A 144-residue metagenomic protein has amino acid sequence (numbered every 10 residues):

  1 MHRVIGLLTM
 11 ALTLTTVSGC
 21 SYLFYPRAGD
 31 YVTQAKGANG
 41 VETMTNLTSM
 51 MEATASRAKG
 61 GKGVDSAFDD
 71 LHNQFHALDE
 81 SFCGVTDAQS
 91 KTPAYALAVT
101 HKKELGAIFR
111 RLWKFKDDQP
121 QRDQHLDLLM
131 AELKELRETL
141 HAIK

Functional and structural regions predicted by a protein language model:
M1-S21: Sec-dependent bacterial lipoprotein signal peptides
L8, V32, E52, Q74 (+2 more regions): Short, intrinsically disordered, low-complexity terminal segments
M10, L14-V17, N46-S49, D87 (+2 more regions): N-terminal compositionally biased, intrinsically disordered segments and leader/signal-like regions
T15-G19, V32, N39, K59-K62 (+5 more regions): Short intrinsically disordered, low-complexity segments
C20-E80: Immediate post-signal-peptide N-terminus of mature secreted/exported proteins
G37-R57, E104-K144: C-terminal amphipathic alpha-helix
D70-P120, H125, E132: Long, amphipathic, charge-rich alpha-helical segments that form helical bundles/coiled-coils
